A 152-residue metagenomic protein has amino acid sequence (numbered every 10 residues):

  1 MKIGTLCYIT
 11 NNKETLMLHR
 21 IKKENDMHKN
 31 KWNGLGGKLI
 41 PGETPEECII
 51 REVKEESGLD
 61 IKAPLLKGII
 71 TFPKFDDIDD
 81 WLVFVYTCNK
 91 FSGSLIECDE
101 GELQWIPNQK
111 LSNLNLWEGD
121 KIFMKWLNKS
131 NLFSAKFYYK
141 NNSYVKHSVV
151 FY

Functional and structural regions predicted by a protein language model:
M1-M17, K38: Conserved N-terminal beta-strand and adjoining loop/helix that marks the start of the Nudix/MutT-like hydrolase domain
K2, T10, D26-M27, I78-D80 (+1 more regions): A generic fold-level signal
T10-K13, K23, F72, N89-S94 (+1 more regions): Short, charged/polar surface micro-motifs in flexible loops or helix N-caps
T15-R51, V145-Y152: Conserved Nudix-box catalytic region and its N-terminal flanking loop in Nudix hydrolases and closely related
L39-K62, P73-I122, W126, S148-Y152: Unchanged
G68: Catalytic phosphate/metal-binding cores of nucleic-acid and nucleotide-processing enzymes, i.e., regions that mediate
L127-Y152: Charged phosphate-binding loop/patch that engages nucleotide di/tri-phosphates or the phosphate backbone of nucleic
